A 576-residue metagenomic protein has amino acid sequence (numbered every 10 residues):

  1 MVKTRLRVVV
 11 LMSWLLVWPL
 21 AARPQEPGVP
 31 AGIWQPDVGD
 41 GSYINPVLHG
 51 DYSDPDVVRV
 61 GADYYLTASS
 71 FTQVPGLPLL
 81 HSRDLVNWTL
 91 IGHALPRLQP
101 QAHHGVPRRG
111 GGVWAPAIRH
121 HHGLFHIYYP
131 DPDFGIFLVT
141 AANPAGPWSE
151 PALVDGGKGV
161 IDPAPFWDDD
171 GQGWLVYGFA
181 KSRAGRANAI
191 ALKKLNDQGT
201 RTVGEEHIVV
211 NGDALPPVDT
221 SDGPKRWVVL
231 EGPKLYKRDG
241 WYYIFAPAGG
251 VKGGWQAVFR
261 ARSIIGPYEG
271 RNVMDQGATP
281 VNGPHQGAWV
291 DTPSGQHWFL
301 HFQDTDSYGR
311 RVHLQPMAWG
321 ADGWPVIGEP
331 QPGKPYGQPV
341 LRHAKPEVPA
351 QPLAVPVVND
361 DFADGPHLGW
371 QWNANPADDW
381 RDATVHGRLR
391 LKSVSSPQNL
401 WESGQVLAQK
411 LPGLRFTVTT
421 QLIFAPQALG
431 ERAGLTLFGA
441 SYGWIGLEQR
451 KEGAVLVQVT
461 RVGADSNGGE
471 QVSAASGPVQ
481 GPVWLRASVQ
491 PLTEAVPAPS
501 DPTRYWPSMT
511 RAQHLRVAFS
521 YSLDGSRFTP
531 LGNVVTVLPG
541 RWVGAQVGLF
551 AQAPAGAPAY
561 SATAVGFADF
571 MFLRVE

Functional and structural regions predicted by a protein language model:
M1-V10: Bacterial N-terminal signal peptides that target proteins for export
V9-P19: Bacterial N-terminal signal peptides
P24-E576: Carbohydrate-active catalytic/glycan-binding domains of CAZyme proteins, especially the secreted or lumenal ectodomains
